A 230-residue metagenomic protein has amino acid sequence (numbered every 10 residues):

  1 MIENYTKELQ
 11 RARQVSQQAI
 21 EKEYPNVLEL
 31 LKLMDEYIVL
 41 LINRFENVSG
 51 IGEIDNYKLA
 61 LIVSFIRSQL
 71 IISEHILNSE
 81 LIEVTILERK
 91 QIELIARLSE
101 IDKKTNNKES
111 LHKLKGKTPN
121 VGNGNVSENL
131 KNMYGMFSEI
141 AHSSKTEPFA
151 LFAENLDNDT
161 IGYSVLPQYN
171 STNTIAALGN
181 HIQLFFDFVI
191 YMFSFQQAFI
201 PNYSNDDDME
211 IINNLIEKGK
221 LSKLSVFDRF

Functional and structural regions predicted by a protein language model:
M1-S49, S110-F230: Long, charged low-complexity segments
R11-R13, R44, K58, R67 (+3 more regions): Arginine residue identity/basic-tract feature
K32-I72: Short, contiguous, well-structured surface segments enriched in hydrophobic/aromatic residues
I54, K58, L77-E80, V126: Residue-level recognition of alpha-helical structural elements
L61-K103: Short, hydrophobic, well-ordered secondary-structure elements
L98-L114: Long, amphipathic alpha-helical coiled-coil/dimerization segments that form elongated scaffolds
